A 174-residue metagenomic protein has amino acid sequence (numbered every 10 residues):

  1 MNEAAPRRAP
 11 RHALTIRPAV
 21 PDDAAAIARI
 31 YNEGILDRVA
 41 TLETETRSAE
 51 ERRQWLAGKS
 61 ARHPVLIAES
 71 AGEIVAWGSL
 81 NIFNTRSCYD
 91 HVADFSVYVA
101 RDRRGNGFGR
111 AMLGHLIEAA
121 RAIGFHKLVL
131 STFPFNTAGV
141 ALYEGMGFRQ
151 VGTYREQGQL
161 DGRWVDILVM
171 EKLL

Functional and structural regions predicted by a protein language model:
M1-D22: Conserved N-terminal entry element of GNAT/NAT acetyltransferase domains
A24, A28-W55: Conserved GNAT-fold acetyl-CoA-binding loop/helix
T44-D102, L113-G114, A119, L173-L174: Acetyl-CoA-dependent GNAT
I82, S87, V129-T132, E144 (+1 more regions): Conserved catalytic-core motifs of GNAT/GCN5-like acyltransferases
G105-E118, A141-G145: Conserved acetyl-CoA-binding loop-helix of GNAT-fold acetyltransferases
L113, N136-G139, E156-D161: Short glycine/proline-centered loop/turn elements that form peptide/ligand docking sites
A120-T132: Conserved GNAT acetyl-CoA-binding A-motif
